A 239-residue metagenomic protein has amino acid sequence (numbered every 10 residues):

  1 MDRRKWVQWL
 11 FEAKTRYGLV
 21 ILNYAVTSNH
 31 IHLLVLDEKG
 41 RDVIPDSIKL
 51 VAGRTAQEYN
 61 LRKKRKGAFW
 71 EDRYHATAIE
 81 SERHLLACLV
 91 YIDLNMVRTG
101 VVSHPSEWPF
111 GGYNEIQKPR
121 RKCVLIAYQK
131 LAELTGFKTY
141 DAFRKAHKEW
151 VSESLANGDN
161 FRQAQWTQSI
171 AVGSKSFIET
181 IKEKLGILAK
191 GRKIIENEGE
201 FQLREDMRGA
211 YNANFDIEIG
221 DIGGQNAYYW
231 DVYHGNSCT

Functional and structural regions predicted by a protein language model:
M1-N23, T27, L36-T239: Short Pro-Cys-Gly-centered "Cys-loop" motif that presents a nucleophilic cysteine in a tight turn
H32-L33: N-terminal functional module of multi-domain proteins
